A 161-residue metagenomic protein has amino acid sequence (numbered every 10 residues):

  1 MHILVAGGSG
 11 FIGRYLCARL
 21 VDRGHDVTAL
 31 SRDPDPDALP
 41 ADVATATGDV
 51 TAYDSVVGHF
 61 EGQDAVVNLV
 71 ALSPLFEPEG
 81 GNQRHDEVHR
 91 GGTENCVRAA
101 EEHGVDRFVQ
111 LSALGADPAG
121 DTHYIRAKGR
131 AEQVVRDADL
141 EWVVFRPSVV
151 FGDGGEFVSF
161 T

Functional and structural regions predicted by a protein language model:
I3-H25: N-terminal Rossmann NAD(P)H-binding glycine-rich loop of SDR-like oxidoreductase domains
L4, T28, V143: Conserved beta-strand positions in the Rossmann-like core of class I SAM-dependent methyltransferases
L30, L69, F145: The conserved SAM/SAH-binding core of class I Rossmann-like methyltransferase domains, concentrating on the hydrophobic
D33-P36: Helix N-cap at the beta1-alpha1 junction of Rossmann-like dinucleotide-binding domains, i.e., the first residues
L39, F76-Q83, A119-T122, G155-E156: Conserved catalytic-core motifs of eukaryotic protein kinase domains, centered on the activation segment
A44-N95, A99, L114-D117: NAD(P)H-binding glycine-rich loop region in Rossmannoid oxidoreductase-like domains and their noncatalytic homologs
L72, D86-E132, R136-V150: Conserved Rossmann-fold NAD(P)-dependent oxidoreductase catalytic core, especially the SDR/UDP-sugar
D153-T161: NAD(P)-dependent short-chain dehydrogenase/reductase
